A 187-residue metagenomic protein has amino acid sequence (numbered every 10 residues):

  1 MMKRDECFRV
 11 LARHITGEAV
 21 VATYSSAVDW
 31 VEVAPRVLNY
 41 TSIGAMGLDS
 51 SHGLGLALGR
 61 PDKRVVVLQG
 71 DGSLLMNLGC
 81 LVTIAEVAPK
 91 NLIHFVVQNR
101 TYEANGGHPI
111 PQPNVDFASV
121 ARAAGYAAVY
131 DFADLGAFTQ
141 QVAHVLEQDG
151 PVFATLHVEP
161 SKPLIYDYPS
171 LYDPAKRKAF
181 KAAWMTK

Functional and structural regions predicted by a protein language model:
M1-M46: Active-site diphosphate/adenylate-binding microenvironment
M2-D5, R36, Q148-K187: Glycine/aspartate-rich loop-and-adjacent alpha/beta segment that forms the canonical ThDP
E18-V20, K63-V67, L92, Q148-L156: Generic beta-sheet signal
A19-Y24, T41-S42, V67, Y130-F132 (+1 more regions): General beta-strand structural signal in soluble alpha/beta enzymes
Y24-A27, N99-T101, H157-K162: Glycine-rich beta-alpha junction loops
D29-N99: Thiamine diphosphate
V97-G107: Long, charge-dense
H108-H144: Conserved thiamine diphosphate
